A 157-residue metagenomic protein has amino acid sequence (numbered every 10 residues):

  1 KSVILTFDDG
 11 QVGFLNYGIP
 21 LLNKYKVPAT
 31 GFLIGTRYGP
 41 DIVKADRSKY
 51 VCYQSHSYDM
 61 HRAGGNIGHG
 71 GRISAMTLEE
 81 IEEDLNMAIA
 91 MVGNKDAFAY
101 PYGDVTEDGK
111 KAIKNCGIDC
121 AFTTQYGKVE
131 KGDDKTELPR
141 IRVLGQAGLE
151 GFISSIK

Functional and structural regions predicted by a protein language model:
K1-V3, G132, T136, R140 (+1 more regions): N-terminal pre-catalytic segment of deacetylase/amide-hydrolase enzymes
K1-V3, Q11-G13, Y17-I19, N23-D108 (+1 more regions): Metal-dependent polysaccharide deacetylase catalytic core of the NodB/CE4 family, i.e., the active-site-bearing domain
Y102, T124-Y126: Short secondary-structure boundary segments
T106-F122: Short, electropositive alpha-helical surface patch
G127-K131: A ligand-binding cleft/hinge motif common to bilobed small-molecule-binding domains
